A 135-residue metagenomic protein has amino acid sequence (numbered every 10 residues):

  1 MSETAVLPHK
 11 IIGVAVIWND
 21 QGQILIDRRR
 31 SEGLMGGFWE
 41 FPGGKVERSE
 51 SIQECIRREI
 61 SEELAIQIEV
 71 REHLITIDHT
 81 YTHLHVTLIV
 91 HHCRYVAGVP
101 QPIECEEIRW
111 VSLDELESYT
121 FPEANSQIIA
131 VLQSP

Functional and structural regions predicted by a protein language model:
M1-I24, K45: Conserved N-terminal beta-strand and adjoining loop/helix that marks the start of the Nudix/MutT-like hydrolase domain
S2-E3, L74-T80: Short, solvent-exposed loop/turn elements at beta->coil junctions and helix N-caps that rim active or binding pockets
I11-G13, G22, V86-I89, E106: Change "...and in nucleic-acid phosphodiester-cleaving endonucleases..." to "...and in nucleic-acid processing enzymes
N19, Q67-E69, I77-V99, R109: Active-site-adjacent beta-strand/loop module that shapes the phosphate/pyrophosphate-binding cleft
G33-G37: A conserved beta-turn-beta hairpin within the catalytic core of GNAT-like acetyltransferases that forms part
F41-H73, S112: The catalytic Nudix box helix
H92, Q101-L132: NUDIX/MutT-family hydrolases
